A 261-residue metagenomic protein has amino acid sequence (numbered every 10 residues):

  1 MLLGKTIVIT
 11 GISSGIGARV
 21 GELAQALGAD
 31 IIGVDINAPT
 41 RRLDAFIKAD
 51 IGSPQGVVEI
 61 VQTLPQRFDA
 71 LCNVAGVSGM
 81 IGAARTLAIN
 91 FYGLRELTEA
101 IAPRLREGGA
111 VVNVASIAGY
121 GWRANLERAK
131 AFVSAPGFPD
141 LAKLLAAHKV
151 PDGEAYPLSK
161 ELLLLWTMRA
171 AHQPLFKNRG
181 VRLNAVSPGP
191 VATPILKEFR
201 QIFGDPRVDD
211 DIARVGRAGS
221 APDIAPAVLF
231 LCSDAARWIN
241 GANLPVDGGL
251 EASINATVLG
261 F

Functional and structural regions predicted by a protein language model:
S13-E22: N-terminal Rossmann NAD(P)H-binding glycine-rich loop of SDR-like oxidoreductase domains
R41-Q55: Rossmann-fold cofactor-recognition segment
S78-G79, A84, A110-N178, P190-V191: Catalytic loop of short-chain dehydrogenase/reductase
E96, Y156-P157, E161-L164, A185 (+2 more regions): C-terminal helical subdomain
Y120, S187-E198, A252: Short, flexible catalytic-loop segment of classical short-chain dehydrogenase/reductase
K177, R182, I239-G241: Short, small/polar-rich loop/turn modules that mediate ligand/substrate recognition or access, typified
N240-F261: Short C-terminal tail/terminal secondary-structure segment of NAD(P)H-dependent dehydrogenase/reductase domains
